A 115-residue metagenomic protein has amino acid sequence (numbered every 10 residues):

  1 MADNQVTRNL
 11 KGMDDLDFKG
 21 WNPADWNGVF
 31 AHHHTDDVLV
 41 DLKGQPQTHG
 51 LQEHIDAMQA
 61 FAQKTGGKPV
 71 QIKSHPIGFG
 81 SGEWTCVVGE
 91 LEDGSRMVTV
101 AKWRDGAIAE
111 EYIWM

Functional and structural regions predicted by a protein language model:
M1-M115: C-terminal and inter-domain tail/linker signature
